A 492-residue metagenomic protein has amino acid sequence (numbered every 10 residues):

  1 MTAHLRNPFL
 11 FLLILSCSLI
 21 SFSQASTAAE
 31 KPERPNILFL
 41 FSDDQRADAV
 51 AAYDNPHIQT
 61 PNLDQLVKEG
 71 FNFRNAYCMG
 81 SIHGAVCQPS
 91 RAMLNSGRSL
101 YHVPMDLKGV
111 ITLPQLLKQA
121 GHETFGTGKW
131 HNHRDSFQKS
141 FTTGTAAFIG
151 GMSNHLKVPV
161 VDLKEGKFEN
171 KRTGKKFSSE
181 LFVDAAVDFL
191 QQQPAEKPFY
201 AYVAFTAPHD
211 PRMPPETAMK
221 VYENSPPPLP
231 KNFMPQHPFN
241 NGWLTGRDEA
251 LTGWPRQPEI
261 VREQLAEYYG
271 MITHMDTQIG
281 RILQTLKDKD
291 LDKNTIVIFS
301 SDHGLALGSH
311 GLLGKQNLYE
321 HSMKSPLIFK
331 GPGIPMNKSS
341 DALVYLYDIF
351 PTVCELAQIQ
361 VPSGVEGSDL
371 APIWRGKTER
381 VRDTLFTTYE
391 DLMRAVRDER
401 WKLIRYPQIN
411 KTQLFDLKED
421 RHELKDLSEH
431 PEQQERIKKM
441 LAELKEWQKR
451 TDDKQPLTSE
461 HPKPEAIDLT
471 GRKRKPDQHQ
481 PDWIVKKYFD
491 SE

Functional and structural regions predicted by a protein language model:
M1-R6: N-terminal secretory signal peptides that target proteins for export/translocation
P8-S21: Bacterial N-terminal signal peptides
L19-P407, K411-T412, R421-A442, K449 (+2 more regions): Formylglycine-dependent sulfatase
K418: Residues forming the ATP-binding cleft of Hanks-type serine/threonine protein kinase domains
K454-A466: Mature extracytoplasmic/periplasmic domains
